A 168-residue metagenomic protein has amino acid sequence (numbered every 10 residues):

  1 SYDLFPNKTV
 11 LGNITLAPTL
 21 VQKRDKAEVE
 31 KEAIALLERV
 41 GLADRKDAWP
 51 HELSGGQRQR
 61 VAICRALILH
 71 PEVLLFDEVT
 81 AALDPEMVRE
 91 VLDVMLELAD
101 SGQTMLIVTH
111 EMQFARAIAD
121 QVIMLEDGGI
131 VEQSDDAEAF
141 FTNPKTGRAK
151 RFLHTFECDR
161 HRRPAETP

Functional and structural regions predicted by a protein language model:
W49-L53, Q57: Conserved ABC ATPase signature
I68-E72: A short, proline-enriched helix->beta-strand linker immediately N-terminal to the Walker B motif in ABC-type P-loop
L74-D77: Catalytic Walker B motif of ABC-type/P-loop ATPase nucleotide-binding domains
V88-S101: Helical segment within the ABC ATPase nucleotide-binding domain
T109-H110: H-loop/switch region of ABC-family ATPase nucleotide-binding domains
A115-A117: A short, surface-exposed alpha-helical micro-motif characterized by mixed small hydrophobic and charged/polar residues
E138-P168: C-terminal boundary and immediately downstream tail of ABC-type ATPase nucleotide-binding domains
